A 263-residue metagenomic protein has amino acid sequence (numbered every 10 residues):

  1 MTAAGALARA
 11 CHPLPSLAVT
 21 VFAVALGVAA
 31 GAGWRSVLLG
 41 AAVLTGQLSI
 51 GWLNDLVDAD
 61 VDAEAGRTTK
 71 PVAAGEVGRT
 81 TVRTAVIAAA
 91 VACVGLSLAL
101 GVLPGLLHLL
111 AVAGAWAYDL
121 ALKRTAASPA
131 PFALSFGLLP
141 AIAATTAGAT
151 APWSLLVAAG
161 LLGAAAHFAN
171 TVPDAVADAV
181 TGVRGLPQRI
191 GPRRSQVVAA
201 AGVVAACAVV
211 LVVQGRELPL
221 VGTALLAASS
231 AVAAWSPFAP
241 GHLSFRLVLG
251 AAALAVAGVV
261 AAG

Functional and structural regions predicted by a protein language model:
M1-G263: Multi-pass alpha-helical membrane architecture of UbiA-family and related isoprenoid/lipid prenyltransferases
